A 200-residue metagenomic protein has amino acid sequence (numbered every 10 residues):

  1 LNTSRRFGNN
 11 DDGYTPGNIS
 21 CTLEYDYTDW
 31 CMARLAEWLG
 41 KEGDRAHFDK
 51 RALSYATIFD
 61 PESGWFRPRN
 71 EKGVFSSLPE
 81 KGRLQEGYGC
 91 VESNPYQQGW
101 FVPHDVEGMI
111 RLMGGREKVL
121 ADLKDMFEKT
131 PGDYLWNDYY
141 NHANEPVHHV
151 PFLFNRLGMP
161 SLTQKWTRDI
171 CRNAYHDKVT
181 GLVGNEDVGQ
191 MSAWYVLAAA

Functional and structural regions predicted by a protein language model:
L1-A200: Active-site core of glycosidic bond-cleaving carbohydrate-active enzymes
